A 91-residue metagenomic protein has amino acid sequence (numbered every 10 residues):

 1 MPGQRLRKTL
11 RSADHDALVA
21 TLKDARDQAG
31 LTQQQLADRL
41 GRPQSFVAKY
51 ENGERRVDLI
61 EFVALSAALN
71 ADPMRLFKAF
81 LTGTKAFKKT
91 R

Functional and structural regions predicted by a protein language model:
P2-Q28: A short, Lys/Arg-rich alpha-helix, primarily the initiator
P2-Q4, A67, R75-R91: Short, charged recognition helix plus adjacent turn of helix-turn-helix-like nucleic-acid-binding domains
A20-R39, A64: Short basic helix-loop element that most often maps to the first helix and adjoining turn of HTH DNA-binding modules
Q34, S45, R55, M74: Key DNA-contact positions within bacterial/archaeal DNA-binding proteins
L40-G41, F46: Helix-turn-helix
E54-A64: Short, basic-rich loop-to-helix N-cap that marks the start of a DNA-contacting helix
